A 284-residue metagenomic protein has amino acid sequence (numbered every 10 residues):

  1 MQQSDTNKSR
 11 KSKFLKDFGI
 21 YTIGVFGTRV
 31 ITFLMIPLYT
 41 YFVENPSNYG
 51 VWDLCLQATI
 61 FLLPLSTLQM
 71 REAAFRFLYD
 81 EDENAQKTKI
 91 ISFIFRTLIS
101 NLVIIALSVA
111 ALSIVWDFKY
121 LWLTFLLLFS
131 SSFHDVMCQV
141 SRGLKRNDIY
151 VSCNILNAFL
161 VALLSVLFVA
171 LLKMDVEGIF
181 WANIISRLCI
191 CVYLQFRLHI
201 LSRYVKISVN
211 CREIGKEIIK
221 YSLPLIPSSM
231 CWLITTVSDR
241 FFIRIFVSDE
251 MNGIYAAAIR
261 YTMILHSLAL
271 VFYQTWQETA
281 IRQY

Functional and structural regions predicted by a protein language model:
M1-F14, W122, D148, V176-A182 (+2 more regions): Interhelical loop/hinge segments that connect adjacent transmembrane helices in multipass membrane
K11-L68, A158-A162, L223-D249: Signature of the first transmembrane helix
K16-R29, L54-C55, T59-V115: Membrane-water interface segments that mark the loop-to-transmembrane alpha-helix transition
D17-V25, I60, L123-L128, Y150 (+9 more regions): Residue-level signature of transmembrane alpha-helical cores of multipass secondary-active transporters and flippases
Y21, Y49-G50, K89-I90, L123-T124 (+4 more regions): Alpha-helical transmembrane segments and their helix-entry boundary regions
S66-D82, T262-Y284: Helix-loop junctions and terminal segments of transmembrane helices in multi-pass membrane transport/translocation
F77, S131-N154: Membrane-interface junctions at transmembrane-helix termini in multi-pass inner-membrane proteins
C153-L201, I259: Hydrophobic alpha-helical transmembrane segments
